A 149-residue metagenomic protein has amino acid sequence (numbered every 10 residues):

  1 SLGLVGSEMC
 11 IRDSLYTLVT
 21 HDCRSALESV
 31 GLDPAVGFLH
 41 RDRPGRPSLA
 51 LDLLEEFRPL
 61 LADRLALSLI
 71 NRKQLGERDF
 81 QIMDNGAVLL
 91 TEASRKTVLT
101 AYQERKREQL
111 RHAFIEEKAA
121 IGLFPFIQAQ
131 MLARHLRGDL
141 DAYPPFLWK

Functional and structural regions predicted by a protein language model:
S1-G6, I11: Single conserved hydrophobic/aromatic residue that forms the stacking wall/gate of nucleotide- or nucleobase-binding
S7-E8, A35, F114-I115: Glycine- and acidic
E8, R43, G122: Conserved phosphate/pyrophosphate-binding and hydrolysis machinery centered on Walker-type P-loop NTPases, extending
L15-V36: Long amphipathic alpha-helical segments
H21, P47-L51: Extended hydrophobic/aromatic segments used for targeting, binding, or gating
H40-S48: Small-residue-rich helix-loop
D52-I70: A structural-propensity feature for long, helix-poor, extended segments
L75-K149: Acidic, carboxylate-rich catalytic segments that either coordinate divalent cations
